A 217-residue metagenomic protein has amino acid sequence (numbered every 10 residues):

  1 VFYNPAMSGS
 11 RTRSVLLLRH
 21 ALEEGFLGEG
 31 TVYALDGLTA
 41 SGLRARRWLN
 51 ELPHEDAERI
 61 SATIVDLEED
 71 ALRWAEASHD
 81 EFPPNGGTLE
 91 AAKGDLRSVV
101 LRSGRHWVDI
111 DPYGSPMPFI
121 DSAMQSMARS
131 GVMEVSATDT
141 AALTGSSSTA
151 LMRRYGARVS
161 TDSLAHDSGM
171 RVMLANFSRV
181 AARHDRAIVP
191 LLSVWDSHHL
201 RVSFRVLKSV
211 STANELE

Functional and structural regions predicted by a protein language model:
V1-E217: SAM-dependent transferase fold signal centered on methyltransferase-like domains, encompassing both Class I
